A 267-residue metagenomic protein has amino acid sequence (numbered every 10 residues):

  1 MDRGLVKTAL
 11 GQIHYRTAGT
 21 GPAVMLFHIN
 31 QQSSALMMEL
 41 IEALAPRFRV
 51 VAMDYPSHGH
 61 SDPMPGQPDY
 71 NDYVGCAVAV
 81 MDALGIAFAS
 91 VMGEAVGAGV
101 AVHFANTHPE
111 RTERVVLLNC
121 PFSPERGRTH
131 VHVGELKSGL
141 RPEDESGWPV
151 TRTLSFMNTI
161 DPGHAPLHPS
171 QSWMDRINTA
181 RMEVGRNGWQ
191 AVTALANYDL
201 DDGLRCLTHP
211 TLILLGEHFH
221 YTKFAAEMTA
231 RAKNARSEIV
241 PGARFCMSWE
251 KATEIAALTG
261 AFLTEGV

Functional and structural regions predicted by a protein language model:
A9-P63: Conserved HGGG/HGGXW glycine-rich cap/lid loop of the alpha/beta-hydrolase fold
D54, S90, E113-V116: Residue in the alpha/beta-hydrolase core beta-strand immediately N-terminal to the catalytic nucleophile
N71-A89: Conserved acidic catalytic loop of the alpha/beta-hydrolase fold
G93-G97, A101: Gly/Ala-rich beta-loop-alpha elbow adjacent to hydrolase catalytic centers
V102, N106-T107, T112-E145: Flexible "cap/lid" loop of the alpha/beta hydrolase fold
R126-V131, E145-R205: Conserved alpha/beta-hydrolase catalytic His-Asp/Glu region
P210-A243, W249: Conserved loop-alpha-helix segment in the C-terminal half of the alpha/beta-hydrolase fold that carries the catalytic
A235-V267: Catalytic active-site module of serine/aspartate enzymes centered on a nucleophile-bearing elbow/loop
